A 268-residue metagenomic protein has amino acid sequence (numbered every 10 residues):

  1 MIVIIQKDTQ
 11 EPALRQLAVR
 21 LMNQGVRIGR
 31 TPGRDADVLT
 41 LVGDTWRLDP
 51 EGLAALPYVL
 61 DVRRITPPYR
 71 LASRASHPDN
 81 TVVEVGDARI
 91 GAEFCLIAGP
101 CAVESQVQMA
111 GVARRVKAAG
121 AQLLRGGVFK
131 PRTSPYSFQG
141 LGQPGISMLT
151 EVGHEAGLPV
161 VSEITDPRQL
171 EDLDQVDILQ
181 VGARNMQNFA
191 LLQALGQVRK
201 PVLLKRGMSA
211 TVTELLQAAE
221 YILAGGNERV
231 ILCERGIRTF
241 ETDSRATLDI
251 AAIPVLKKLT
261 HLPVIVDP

Functional and structural regions predicted by a protein language model:
Q6, L141, G157-R168, D177-A190 (+3 more regions): Catalytic beta/alpha-barrel core
P50-I65: Short acidic amphipathic segments
P67-I97: N-terminal amphipathic alpha-helix/helix-capping segment at the start of soluble metabolic enzymes
R89, V198-P268: Catalytic alpha/beta core domains of metabolic enzymes, predominantly
A92-F94, G120-Q122, H154-V160, Q175-D177 (+3 more regions): Short, well-ordered coil/turn segments that N-cap beta-strands
F94-G111, S134-G140, P159-E163, G182-R184 (+1 more regions): Active-site mouth loops of central-metabolism enzymes
R125-Q143: Glycine-rich, proline-tolerant flexible connector loops at the mouths of alpha/beta enzymes
F138-S162, A194-P201, I250-V264: Alpha-helix-loop-beta-strand connector modules within alpha/beta enzyme cores
